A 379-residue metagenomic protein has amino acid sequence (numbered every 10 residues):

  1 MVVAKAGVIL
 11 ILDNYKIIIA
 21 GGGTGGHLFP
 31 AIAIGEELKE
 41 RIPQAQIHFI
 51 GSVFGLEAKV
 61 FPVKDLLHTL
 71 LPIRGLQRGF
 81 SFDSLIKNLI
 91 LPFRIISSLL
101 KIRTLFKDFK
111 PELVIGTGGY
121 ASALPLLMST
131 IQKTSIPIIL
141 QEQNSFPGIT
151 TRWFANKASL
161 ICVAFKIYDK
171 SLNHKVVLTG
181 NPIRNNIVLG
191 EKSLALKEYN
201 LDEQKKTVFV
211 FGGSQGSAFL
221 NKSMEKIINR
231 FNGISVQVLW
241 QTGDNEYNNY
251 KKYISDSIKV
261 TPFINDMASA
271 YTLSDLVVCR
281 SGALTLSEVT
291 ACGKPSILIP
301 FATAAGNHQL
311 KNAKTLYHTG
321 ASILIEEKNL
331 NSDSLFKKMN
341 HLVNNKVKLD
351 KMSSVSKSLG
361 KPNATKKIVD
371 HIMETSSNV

Functional and structural regions predicted by a protein language model:
Y15-T24, Q44-F93, E246, E326-K328: Conserved nucleotide-sugar phosphate-binding/catalytic loop shared by glycosyltransferases and other
K39, L100-V114, A123-I139, R152-K157: Glycosyltransferases and closely related glycan-assembly transferases that use nucleotide-activated donors
Q46-H48, L67, T130-S193: Active-site-proximal region of nucleotide-activated glycan assembly enzymes, centered on histidine/acidic-rich loops
V60-P62, K192-K197, L201-V277, L310-K314 (+2 more regions): Donor-nucleotide binding loops and adjacent catalytic segments primarily of GT-B fold Leloir glycosyltransferases
F80-L113: An amphipathic, basic-hydrophobic alpha-helix
P111-L113, T272-S287, K294-P295: Acidic donor-binding loop of glycosyltransferase active sites
K348-P362: A short, well-ordered alpha-helix in the C-terminal region of glycosyltransferases
K361-V379: C-terminal alpha-helical cap of glycosyltransferases
